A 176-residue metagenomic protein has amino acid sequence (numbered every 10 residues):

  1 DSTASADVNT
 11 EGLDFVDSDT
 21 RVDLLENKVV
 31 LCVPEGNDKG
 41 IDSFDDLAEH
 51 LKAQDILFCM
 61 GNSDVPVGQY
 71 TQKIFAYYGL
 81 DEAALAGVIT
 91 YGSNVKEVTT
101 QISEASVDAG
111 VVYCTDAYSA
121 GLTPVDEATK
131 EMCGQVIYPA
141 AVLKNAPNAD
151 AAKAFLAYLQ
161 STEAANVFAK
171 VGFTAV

Functional and structural regions predicted by a protein language model:
A4-E11, V22-N27, V33-V176: Exported/periplasmic ABC-transporter solute-binding proteins
S18-D19: Surface-exposed patches in mature extracellular/periplasmic domains of secreted proteins
